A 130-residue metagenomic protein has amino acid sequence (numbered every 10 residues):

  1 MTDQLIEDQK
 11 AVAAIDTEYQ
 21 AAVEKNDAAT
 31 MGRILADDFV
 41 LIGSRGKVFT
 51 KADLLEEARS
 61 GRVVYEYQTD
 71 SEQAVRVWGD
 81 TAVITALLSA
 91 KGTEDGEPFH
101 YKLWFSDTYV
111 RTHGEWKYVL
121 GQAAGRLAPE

Functional and structural regions predicted by a protein language model:
M1-E130: A beta-strand edge to alpha-helix "cap/lid" segment located at domain peripheries
